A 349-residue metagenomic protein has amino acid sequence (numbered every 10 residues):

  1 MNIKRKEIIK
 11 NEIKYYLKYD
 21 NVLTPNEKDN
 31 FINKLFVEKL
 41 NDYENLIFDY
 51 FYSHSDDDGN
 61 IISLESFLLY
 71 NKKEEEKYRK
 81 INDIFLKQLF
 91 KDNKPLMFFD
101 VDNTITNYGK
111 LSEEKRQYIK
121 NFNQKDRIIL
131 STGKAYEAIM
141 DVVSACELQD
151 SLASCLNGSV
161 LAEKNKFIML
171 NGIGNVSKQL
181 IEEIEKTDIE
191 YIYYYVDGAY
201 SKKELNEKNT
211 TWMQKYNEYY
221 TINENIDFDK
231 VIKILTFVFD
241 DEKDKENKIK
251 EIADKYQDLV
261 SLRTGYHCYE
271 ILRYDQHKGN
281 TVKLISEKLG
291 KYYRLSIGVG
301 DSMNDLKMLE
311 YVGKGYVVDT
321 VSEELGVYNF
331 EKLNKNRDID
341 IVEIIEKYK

Functional and structural regions predicted by a protein language model:
I3-F99, K291: Non-catalytic pre-domain segments flanking phosphatase-related domains
K87-N93, S112, E270-K349: Mg2+-dependent phosphoryl-transfer enzymes with acidic/Ser/Thr/Gly-rich catalytic loops
K94, K125-D126, D150, V231-I232 (+2 more regions): Short, well-ordered alpha-helix to beta-strand connector turns
N103, K134, D301-S302: Active-site metal-binding loops of divalent metal-dependent hydrolases
Y108, S112-K208: Active-site phosphate-binding/coordination module
Q149-L156, W212-Q214, G315-T320, K332-N334: Short hydrophobic/aromatic-enriched beta-strand-loop microsegments
T187-E190, Y194-V299, M303-Y311: Conserved acidic, metal-coordinating active-site core of Asp-based, Mg2+-dependent phosphoryl-transfer enzymes
